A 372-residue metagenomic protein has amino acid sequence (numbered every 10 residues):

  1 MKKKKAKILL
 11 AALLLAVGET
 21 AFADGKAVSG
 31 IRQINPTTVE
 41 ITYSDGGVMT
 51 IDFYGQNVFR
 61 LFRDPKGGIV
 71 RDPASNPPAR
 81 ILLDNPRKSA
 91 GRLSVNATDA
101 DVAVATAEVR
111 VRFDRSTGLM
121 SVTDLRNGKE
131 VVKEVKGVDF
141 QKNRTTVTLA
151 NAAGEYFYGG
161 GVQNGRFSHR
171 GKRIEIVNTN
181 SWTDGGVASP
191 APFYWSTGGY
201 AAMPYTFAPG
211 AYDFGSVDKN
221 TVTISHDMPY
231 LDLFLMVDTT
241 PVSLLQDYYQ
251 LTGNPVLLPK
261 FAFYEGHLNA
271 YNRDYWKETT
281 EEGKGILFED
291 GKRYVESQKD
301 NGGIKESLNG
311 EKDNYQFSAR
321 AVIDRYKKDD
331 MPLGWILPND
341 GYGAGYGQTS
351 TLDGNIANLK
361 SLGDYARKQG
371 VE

Functional and structural regions predicted by a protein language model:
K2-L9: Bacterial N-terminal signal peptides that target proteins for export
L10-G18: Bacterial N-terminal signal peptides
F22-Y271, Y275-D324, W335-N339: N-terminal accessory segment at the very beginning of proteins
Y326-D330: Acidic (Asp/Glu)-rich catalytic clusters
L337-E372: Acidic/aromatic-lined carbohydrate-recognition and catalytic surfaces of CAZymes acting on diverse glycans
